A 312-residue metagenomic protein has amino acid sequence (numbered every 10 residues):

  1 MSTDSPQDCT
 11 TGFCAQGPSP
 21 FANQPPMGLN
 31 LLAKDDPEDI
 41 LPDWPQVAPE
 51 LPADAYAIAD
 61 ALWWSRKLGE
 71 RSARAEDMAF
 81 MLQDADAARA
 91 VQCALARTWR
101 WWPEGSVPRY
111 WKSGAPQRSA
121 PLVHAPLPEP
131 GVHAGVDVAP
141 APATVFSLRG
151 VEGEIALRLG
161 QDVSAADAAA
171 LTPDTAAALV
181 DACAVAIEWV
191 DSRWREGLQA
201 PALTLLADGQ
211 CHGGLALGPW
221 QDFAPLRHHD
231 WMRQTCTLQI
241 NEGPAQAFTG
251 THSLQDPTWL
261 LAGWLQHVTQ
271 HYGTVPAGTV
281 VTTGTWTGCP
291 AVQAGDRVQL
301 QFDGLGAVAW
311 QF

Functional and structural regions predicted by a protein language model:
S2-S5, S19: Serine residues within intrinsically disordered or low-complexity segments
D4, D296-F312: Conserved glycine-rich phosphate/nucleotide-binding loop and adjacent Mg2+-coordinating catalytic segment
C9-Q24: N-terminal intrinsically disordered, low-complexity tails
C14, D39-D256, A262, A291-Q293 (+1 more regions): Catalytic-core "active-site belt" of small-molecule-metabolizing enzymes, emphasizing His/Asp/Glu-rich regions
L29-L32, L41: Leucine-biased recognition of intrinsically disordered, low-complexity hydrophobic segments
A245, H267, H271, F302-V308: Hydrophobic/basic alpha-helical segments enriched in Actinobacteria
L260-C289: A conserved acidic, glycine/proline-rich C-terminal tail/linker
